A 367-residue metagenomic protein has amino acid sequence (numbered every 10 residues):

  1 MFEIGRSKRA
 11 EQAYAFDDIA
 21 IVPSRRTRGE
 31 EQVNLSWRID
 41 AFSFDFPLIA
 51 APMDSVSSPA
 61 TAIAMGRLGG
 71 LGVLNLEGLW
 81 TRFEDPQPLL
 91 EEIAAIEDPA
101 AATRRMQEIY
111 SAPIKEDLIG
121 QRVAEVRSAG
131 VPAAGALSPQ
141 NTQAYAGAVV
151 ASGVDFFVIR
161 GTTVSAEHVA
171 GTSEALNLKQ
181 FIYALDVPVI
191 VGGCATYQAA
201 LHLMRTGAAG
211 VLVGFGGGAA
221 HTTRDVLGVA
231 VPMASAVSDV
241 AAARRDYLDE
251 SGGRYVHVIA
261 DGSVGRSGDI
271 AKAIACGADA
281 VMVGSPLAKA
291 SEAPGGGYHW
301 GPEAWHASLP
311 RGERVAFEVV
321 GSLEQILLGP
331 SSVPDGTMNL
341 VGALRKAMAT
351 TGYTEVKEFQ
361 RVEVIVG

Functional and structural regions predicted by a protein language model:
M1-R25, A94, Y110-A124, D186 (+3 more regions): Alpha/beta catalytic cores of nucleotide-metabolism and tRNA/nucleoside-modifying enzymes
M1-S251, H257, L287: Active-site entrance/lid segments in N-terminal catalytic domains of soluble metabolic enzymes
